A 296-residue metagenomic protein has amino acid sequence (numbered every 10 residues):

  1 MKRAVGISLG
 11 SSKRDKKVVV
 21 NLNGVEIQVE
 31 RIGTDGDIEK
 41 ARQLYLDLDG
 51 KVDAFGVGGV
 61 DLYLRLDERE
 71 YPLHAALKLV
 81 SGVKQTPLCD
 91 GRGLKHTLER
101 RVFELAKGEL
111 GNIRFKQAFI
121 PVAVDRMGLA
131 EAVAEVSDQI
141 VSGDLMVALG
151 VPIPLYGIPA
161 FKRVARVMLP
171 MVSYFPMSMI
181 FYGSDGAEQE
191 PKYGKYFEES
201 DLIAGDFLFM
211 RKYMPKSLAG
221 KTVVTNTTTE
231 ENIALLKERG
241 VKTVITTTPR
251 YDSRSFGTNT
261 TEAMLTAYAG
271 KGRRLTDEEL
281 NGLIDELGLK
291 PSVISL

Functional and structural regions predicted by a protein language model:
M1-F115, V136, A204-G205, A219-T227 (+2 more regions): Metallocofactor- and cofactor-centric catalytic cores in central/energy metabolism, strongly enriched
S12-K16, L64, G128-L129, G150-V151 (+1 more regions): Short, charged/polar "capping" segments at the starts of alpha-helices and the immediately preceding loops
T34, P121-A123, G183-A187: Active-site glycine- and acidic-residue-rich loops that bind and position anionic ligands or nucleotide-like cofactors
V60, A123-R126, F207-M210, T227-E231: Short, polar loop motifs at secondary-structure junctions
L94-R101, L105-L155: Conserved beta-alpha
V147-L202, L208, L218: Active-site rim loops that border cofactor/substrate pockets in soluble metabolic enzymes
L149-Y156, N232-R239, S253-T260: Short, charged, surface-exposed secondary-structure boundary motifs
Y213-K216: Short, T/G/N/S-enriched strand-turn elements that build extracellular solenoid repeat scaffolds
